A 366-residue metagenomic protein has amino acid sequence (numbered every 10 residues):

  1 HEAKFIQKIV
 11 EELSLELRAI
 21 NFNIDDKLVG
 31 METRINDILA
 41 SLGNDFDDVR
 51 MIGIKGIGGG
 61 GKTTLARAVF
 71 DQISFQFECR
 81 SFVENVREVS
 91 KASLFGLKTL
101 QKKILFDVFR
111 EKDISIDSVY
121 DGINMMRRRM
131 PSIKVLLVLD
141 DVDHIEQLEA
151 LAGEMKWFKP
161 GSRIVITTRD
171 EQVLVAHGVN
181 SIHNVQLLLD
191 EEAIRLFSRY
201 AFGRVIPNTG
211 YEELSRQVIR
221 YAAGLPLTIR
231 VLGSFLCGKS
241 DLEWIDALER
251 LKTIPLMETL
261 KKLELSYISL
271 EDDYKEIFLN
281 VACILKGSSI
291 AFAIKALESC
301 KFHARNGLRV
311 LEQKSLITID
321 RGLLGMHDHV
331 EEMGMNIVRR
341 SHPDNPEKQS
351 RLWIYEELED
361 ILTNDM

Functional and structural regions predicted by a protein language model:
E2-G60, T64-I73, C79, E84-V86 (+9 more regions): N-terminal flanking helix/linker immediately upstream of nucleotide/cofactor-binding cores
A3, E16-I20, I104-D117, P160-S162 (+4 more regions): Non-catalytic, charged helical/coil tracts that couple and regulate nucleotide-powered enzyme cores
N21-F22, R50-M51, T64-R67, F77-F82 (+12 more regions): Intrinsically disordered, low-complexity regions enriched in proline, serine, glycine and charged residues
M51, R80-F82, I164, I182-V185: Conserved beta-strand scaffold positions in the cores of enzyme catalytic domains, especially in NTP/NDP-utilizing
K62-T63, D140, L225, H327: Short, conserved phosphate/pyrophosphate- and ester-handling motifs at nucleotide-, phospho-/glycolipid
P131, K156-F158, N208, F235-I277 (+1 more regions): Surface-exposed helical/coil interface segments that assemble multiprotein signaling complexes
V138-D141, G161-R169: Structural recognition of the conserved hydrophobic beta-strand(s) that form the central parallel beta-sheet of P-loop
D143-I145, W157, Q172-V173: Residues immediately C-terminal
